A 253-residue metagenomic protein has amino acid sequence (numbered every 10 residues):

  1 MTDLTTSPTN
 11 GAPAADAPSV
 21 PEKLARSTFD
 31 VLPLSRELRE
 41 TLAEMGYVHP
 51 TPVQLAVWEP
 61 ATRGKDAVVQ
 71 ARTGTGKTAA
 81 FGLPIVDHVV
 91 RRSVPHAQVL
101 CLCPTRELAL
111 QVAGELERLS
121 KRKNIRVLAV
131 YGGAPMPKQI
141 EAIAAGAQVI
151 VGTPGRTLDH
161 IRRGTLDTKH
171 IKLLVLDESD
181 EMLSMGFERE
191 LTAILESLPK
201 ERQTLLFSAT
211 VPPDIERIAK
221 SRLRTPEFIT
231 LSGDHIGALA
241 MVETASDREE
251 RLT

Functional and structural regions predicted by a protein language model:
M1-R26: Intrinsically disordered, low-complexity accessory regions that flank the conserved helicase/ATPase core of eukaryotic
V20-Q70: Conserved pre-motif I regulatory segment
E37-E40, E44-Y47, V94-R162, H170-L173 (+2 more regions): Conserved nucleic-acid-binding Ia/Ib motif block in the N-terminal RecA-like helicase ATPase lobe
V48, V86, V90, A109 (+5 more regions): Nucleotide phosphate-binding site architecture
P52, A80, C103, V151-G152 (+1 more regions): Short beta-strand scaffold positions
L55-A67, T78-V94, E107-L110, G114-L119 (+2 more regions): Walker A/P-loop NTP-binding motif
A71-T75: The conserved Walker
L100, L119, L128-V130, Q139 (+2 more regions): Interdomain coupling/hinge region of P-loop NTPase helicase/AAA+ cores
